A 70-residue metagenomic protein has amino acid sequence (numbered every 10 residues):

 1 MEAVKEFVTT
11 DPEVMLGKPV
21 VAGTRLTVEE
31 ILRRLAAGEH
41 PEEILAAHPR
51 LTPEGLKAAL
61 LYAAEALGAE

Functional and structural regions predicted by a protein language model:
E2-E43: A short, structured beta-strand/loop element
T27-E70: Long, charge-rich, low-complexity alpha-helical segments
